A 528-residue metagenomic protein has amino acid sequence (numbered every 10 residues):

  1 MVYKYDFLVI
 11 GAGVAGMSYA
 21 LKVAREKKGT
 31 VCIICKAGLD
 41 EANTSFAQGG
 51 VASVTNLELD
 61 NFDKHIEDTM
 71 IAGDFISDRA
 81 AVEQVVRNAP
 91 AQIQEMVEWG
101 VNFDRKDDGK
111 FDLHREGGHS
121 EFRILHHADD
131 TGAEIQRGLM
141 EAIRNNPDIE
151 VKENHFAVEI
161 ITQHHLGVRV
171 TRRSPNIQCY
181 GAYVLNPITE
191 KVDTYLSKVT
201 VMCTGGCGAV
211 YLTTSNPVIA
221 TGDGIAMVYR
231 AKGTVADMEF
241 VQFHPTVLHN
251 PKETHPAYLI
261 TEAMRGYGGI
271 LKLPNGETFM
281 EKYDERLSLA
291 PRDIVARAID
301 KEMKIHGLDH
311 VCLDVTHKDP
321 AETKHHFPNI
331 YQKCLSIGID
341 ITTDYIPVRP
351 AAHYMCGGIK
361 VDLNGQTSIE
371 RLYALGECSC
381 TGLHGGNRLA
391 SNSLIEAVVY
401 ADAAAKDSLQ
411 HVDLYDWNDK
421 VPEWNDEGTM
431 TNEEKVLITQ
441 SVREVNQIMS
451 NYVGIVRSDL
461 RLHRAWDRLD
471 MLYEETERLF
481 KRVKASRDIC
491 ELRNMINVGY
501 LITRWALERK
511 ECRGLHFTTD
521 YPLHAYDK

Functional and structural regions predicted by a protein language model:
M1-D6, Y19-K22, G29, G38-D40 (+9 more regions): Glycine- and aromatic-enriched mobile tails/lids
L8-I10, Y195-T204: Short hydrophobic core segments
A12-V14: Glycine-rich Rossmann-fold phosphate-binding loop(s) that bind the pyrophosphate of adenine dinucleotide cofactors
G29-C35, D237: Short beta-strand "acidic-cap" motif of Rossmann-like dinucleotide-binding folds
A37-D68, D74, Q242-T246, H255-P256: Conserved N-terminal glycine-rich FAD pyrophosphate-binding loop of Rossmann-like flavoproteins
S77-P90, R123-E141, K152, T214-G222 (+3 more regions): Short beta-strand to alpha-helix junction loop
V97-K191, C203, V247-P251: Conserved redox-cofactor binding core of oxidoreductases
M227, G233-I341, I346, V398 (+1 more regions): An anion/pyrophosphate-binding glycine-rich loop and adjacent beta-alpha core in soluble alpha-beta enzymes
